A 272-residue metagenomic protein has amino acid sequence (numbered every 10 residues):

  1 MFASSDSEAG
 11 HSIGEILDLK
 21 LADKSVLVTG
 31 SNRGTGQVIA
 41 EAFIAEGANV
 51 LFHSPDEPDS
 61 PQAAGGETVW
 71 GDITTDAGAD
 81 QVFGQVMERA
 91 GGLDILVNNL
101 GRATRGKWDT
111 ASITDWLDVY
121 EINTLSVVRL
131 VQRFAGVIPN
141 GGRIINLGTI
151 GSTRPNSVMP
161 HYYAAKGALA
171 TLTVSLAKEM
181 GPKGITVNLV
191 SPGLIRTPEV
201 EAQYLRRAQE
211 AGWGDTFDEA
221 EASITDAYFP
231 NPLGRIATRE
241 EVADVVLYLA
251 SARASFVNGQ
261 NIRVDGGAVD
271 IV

Functional and structural regions predicted by a protein language model:
F2-L17, R154, R235, V246-L247 (+1 more regions): Short C-terminal tail/terminal secondary-structure segment of NAD(P)H-dependent dehydrogenase/reductase domains
S25, N32-R33: Conserved glycine-rich cofactor-binding loop
K107-W108, S112-L117, A227: Substrate-binding pocket helix/loop in short-chain dehydrogenase/reductase
V131, A165: Active-site helix of classical SDR
G136, K178-E179: Alpha-helical segment proximal to the catalytic Tyr-Lys
T149: Residue(s) in the substrate-gating loop at a strand-loop-helix junction that position the organic substrate next
G181, T186, V257-G259: Short, small/polar-rich loop/turn modules that mediate ligand/substrate recognition or access, typified
